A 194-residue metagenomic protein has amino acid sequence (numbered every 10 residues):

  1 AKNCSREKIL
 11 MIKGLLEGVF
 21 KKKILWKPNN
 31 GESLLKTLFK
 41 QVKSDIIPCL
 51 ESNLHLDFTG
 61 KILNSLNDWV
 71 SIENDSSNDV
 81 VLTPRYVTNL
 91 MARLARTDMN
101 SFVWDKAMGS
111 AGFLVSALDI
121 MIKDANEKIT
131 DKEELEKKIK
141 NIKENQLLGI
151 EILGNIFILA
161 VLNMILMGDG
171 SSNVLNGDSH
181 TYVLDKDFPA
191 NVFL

Functional and structural regions predicted by a protein language model:
A1-S71: Long recognition/docking surfaces used for binding and targeting
W26, N30, I47-L54, S76-V80 (+3 more regions): Conserved aromatic-histidine-acidic binding/catalytic patches
S33-L35, I62-N64, D75-S76, L147-L148 (+1 more regions): N-terminal start-of-chain detector that recognizes signal peptides and the immediate post-cleavage beginning
N53-L82, Y86-R96: S-adenosyl-L-methionine
N78-V192: Conserved S-adenosyl-L-methionine
